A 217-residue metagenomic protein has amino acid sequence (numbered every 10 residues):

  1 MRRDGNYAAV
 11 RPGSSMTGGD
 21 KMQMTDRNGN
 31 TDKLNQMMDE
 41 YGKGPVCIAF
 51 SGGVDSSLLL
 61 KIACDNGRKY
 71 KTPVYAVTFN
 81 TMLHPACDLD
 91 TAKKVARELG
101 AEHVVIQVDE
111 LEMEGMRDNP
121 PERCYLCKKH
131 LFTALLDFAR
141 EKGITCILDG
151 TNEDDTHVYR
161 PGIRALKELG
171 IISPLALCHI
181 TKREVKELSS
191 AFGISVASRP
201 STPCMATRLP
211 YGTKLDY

Functional and structural regions predicted by a protein language model:
G5-A8: Short hydrophobic alpha-helical segments enriched in small aliphatic residues
T17, Q23-A191: ATP-dependent adenylation/nucleotidyltransferase module used to activate substrates
A176-Y217: Mid-to-C-terminal catalytic subdomains of enzymes that bind/position adenosyl phosphate moieties or nucleic-acid
